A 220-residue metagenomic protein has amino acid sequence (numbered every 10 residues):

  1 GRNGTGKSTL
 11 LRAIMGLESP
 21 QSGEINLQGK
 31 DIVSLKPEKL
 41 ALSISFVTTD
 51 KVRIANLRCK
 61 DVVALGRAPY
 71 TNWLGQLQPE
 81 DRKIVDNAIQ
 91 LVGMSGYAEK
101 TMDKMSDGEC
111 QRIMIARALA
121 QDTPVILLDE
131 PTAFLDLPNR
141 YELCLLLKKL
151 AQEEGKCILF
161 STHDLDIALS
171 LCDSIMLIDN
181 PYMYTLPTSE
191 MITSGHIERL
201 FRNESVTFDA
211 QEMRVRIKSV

Functional and structural regions predicted by a protein language model:
M15: Helix-to-loop junction immediately C-terminal to a conserved catalytic motif
G23-D31, L40: Conserved ABC transporter NBD signature motif
A64, P79-Y97: Conserved ABC ATPase "signature" region
T101-M105: Conserved ABC ATPase signature
I126-D129: Catalytic Walker B motif of ABC-type/P-loop ATPase nucleotide-binding domains
T162-H163: H-loop/switch region of ABC-family ATPase nucleotide-binding domains
F201-V220: ABC ATPase nucleotide-binding domains
